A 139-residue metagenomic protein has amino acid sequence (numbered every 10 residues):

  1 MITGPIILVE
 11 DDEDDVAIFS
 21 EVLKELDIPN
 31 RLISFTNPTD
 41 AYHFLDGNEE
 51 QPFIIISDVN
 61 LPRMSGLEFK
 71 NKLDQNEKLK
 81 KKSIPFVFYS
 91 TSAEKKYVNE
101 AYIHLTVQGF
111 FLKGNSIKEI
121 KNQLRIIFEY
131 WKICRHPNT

Functional and structural regions predicted by a protein language model:
I2, E50-I54, L79-P85: His-Asp phosphorelay/catalytic-motif detector in bacterial-type signaling
T3-D14, F19-L23: Conserved acidic segment of CheY-like receiver
S20, S34-I54: Acidic, metal-coordinating helix/loop segments flanking the phosphotransfer/catalytic sites of two-component signaling
N37, S65-N71: Acidic catalytic/metal-coordinating carboxylates
S57-S65: Active-site residues of response regulator receiver
E68, S92-F110, N115-K118, N122: Alpha4 helix (beta4-alpha4-beta5 surface) of REC/receiver domains from two-component response regulators
E119, Q123-L124, E129-T139: CheY-like receiver
